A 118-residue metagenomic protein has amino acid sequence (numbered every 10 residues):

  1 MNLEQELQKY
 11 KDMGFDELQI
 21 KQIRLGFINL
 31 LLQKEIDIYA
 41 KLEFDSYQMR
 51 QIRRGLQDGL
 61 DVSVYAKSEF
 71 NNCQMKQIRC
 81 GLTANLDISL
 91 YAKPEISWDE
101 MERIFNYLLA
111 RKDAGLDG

Functional and structural regions predicted by a protein language model:
M1-G118: General marker for long, soluble alpha-helical cores
